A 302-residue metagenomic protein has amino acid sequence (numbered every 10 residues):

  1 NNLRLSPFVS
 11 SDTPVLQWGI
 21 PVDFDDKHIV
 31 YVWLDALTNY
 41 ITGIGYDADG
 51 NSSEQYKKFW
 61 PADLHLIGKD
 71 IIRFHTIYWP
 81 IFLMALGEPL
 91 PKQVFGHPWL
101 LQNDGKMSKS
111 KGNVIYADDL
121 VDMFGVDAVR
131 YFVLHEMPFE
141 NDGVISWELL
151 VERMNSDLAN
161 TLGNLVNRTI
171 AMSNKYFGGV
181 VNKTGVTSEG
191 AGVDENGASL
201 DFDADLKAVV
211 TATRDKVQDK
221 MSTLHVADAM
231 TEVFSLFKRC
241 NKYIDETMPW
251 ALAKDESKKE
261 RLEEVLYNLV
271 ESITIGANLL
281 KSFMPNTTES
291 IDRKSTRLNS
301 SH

Functional and structural regions predicted by a protein language model:
N1, Y46-N51, Q55, V166-V217 (+1 more regions): Conserved, charged catalytic cores of large soluble enzymes
N1-K175, A229, V233: Structured secondary-structure scaffolds
D104, V233, L269, G276 (+2 more regions): Hydrophobic, well-ordered secondary-structure elements that form the walls of internal hydrophobic environments
D142-W147, T211-D219: Short, charged/polar, low-complexity loop and linker segments that flank or interrupt alpha-helical bundles
L224-Y243, P249-W250: C-terminal structural cap/anchor segments
T231-E232, E260-E263: Short, charged, amphipathic alpha-helical segments
L236, E263-K281: An amphipathic alpha-helical micro-motif enriched in hydrophobic residues with embedded/adjacent acidic residues
T296-H302: Conserved small/polar residues in nucleotide/adenosyl-binding loops
